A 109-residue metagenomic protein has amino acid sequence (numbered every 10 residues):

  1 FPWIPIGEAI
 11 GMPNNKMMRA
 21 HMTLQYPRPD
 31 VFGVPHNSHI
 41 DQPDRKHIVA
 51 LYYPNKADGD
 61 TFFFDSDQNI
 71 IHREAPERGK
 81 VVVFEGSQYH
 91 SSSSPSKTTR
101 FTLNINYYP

Functional and structural regions predicted by a protein language model:
F1-V81, S87-P109: Fe(II)/2-oxoglutarate oxygenase catalytic core
